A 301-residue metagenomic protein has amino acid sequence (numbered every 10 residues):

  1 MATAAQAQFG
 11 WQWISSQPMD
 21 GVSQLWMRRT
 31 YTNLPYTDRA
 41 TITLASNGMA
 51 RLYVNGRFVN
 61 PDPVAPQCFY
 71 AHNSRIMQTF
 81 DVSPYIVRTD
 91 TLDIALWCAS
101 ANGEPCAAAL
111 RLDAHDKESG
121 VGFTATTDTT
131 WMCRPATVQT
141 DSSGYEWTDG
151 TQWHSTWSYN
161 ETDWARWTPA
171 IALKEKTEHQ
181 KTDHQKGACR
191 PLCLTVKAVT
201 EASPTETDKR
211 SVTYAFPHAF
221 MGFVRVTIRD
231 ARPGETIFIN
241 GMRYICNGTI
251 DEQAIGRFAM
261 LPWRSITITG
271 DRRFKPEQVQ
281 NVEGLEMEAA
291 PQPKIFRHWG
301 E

Functional and structural regions predicted by a protein language model:
T3-E301: Extracellular/oxidizing-compartment recognition motifs
